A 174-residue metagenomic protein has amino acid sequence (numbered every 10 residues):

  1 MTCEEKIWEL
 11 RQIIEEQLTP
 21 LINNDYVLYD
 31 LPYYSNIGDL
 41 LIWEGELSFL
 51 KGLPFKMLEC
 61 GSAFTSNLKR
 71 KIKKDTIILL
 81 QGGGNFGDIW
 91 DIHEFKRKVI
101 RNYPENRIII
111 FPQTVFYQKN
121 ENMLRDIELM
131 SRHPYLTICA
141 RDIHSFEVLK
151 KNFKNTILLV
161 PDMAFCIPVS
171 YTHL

Functional and structural regions predicted by a protein language model:
M1-I22: Membrane-proximal basic amphipathic "stem/tether" segments
W8-I13, Y26-V148, N152-F153, V160-P161 (+1 more regions): Active-site and donor-binding regions of nucleotide-sugar-utilizing enzymes
P168-V169: Short, compositionally biased segments
T172-H173: Conserved small/polar residues in nucleotide/adenosyl-binding loops
